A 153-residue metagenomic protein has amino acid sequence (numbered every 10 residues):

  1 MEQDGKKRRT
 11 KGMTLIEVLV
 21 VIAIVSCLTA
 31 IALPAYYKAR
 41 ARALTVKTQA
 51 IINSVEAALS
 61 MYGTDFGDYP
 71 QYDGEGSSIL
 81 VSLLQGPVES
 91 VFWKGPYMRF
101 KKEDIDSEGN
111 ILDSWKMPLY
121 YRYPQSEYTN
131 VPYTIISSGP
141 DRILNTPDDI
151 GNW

Functional and structural regions predicted by a protein language model:
M1-R8: N-terminal secretory signal peptides that target proteins for export/translocation
E2, M13-I16, A57, D106-S107: Generic hydrophobic-segment detector
R9-A39, L44, T48: N-terminal single-pass transmembrane signal-anchor helix
E17, V25-C27, I52, I105 (+1 more regions): Alpha-helical interaction segments
L44, T48-L59: N-terminal membrane-insertion helices
A57-W153: Low-complexity, acidic interaction segments enriched in glycine
